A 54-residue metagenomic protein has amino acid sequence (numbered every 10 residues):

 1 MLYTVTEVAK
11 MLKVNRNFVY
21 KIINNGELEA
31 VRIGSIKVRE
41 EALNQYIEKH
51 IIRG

Functional and structural regions predicted by a protein language model:
M1-F18: Polyanion-binding surface elements
A9, N24-G26, I52: A generic structural signal for solvent-exposed, polar alpha-helical segments
K13-I36: Major-groove DNA-recognition helix of helix-turn-helix-type DNA-binding domains
K37-E41: Short, basic, alpha-helical segments at the C-terminal edge of helix-turn-helix-like DNA-binding modules
L43-G54: A short, Lys/Arg-enriched interface patch at domain edges and termini
